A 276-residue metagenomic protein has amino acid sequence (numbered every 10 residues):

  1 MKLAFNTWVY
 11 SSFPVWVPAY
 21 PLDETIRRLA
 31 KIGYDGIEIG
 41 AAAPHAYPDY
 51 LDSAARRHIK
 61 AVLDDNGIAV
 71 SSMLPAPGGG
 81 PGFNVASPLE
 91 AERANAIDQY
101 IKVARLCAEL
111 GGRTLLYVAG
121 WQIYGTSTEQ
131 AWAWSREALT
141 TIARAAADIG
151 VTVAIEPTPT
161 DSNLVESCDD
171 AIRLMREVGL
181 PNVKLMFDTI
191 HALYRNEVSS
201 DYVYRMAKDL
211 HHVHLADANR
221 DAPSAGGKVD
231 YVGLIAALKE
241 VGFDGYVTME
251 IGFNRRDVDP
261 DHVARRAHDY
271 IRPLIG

Functional and structural regions predicted by a protein language model:
M1-G112, T140, A147, L180-K184 (+2 more regions): N-terminal pre-domain/capping segments
K2, G36, Q130-A236: Acidic/histidine-rich catalytic cores of soluble enzymes
W8-Y10, G40-A42, P75-G78, G120-Q122 (+5 more regions): Active-site beta-loop-alpha junctions enriched in small/polar residues
S12-P14, H45-Y47, G80-A86, I123-T128 (+3 more regions): A short acidic, helix-capping loop that chelates divalent metal ions and anchors anionic groups
I37, S71-M73, L115-L116, V153 (+2 more regions): Hydrophobic residues within beta-strands of alpha/beta enzymes
I68, G112-R113, V151, V241-G245: A short helix->loop->beta-strand "cap" motif at the edges of active sites that frequently abuts
S87-A91, W121-A131, P157-N163: Surface-exposed cleft-lining segments at the edges of enzyme active sites
C107-S127, I149-T158: Active-site groove signature of glycoside hydrolases
